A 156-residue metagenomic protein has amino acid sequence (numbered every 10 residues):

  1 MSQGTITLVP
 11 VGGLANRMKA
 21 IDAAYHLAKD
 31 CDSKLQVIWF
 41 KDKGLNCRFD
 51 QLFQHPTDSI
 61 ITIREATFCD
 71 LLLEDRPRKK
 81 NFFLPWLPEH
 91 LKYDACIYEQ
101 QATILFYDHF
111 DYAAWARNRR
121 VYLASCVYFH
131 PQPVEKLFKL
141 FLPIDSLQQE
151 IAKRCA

Functional and structural regions predicted by a protein language model:
M1-I6: Juxtamembrane luminal stem/stalk of type II transmembrane Golgi/ER carbohydrate-processing enzymes
L8-V11, I38-W39: Short His-Asn-centered micro-motif
P10-K19: A short, glycine/small-residue-rich beta-strand->loop->alpha-helix junction that serves as a flexible
N16, K43-F49: Short catalytic/ligand-binding loop motif for oxyanion handling, primarily in non-cytosolic enzymes, centered on
I21-A24: Walker A/P-loop phosphate-binding motif and the immediately C-terminal alpha-helix
H26-L35: Short, solvent-exposed loop/edge-beta patches enriched in aromatic
K34-G44: A short beta-strand-loop structural module common to alpha/beta enzyme folds
C47-A156: Secretory-pathway luminal glycosyltransferase catalytic domains
